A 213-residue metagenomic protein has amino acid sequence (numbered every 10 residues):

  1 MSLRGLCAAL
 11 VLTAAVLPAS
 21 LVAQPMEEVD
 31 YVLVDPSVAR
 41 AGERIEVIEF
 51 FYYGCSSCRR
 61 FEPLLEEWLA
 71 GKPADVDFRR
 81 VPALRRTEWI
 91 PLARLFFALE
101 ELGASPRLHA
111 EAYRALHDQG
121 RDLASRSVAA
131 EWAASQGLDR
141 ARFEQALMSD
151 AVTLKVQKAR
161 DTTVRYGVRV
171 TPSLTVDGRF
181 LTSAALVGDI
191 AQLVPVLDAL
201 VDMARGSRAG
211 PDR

Functional and structural regions predicted by a protein language model:
S2-T87, R160, R165, V170 (+1 more regions): Extracytoplasmic thiol/disulfide redox context detector
Y52, S135-R213: C-terminal cap of thioredoxin/glutaredoxin-like
G54-S57, L84-E88, R114-Q119, A151-V152 (+1 more regions): Solvent-exposed loop/turn segments at secondary-structure junctions within structured extracellular/periplasmic domains
R59-E62, W89-A93, V187-I190: Conserved strand-to-helix beginnings and helix N-cap segments that scaffold or border functional pockets
E62-E66, L92-F96, H109, R126 (+5 more regions): Extracytoplasmic/secreted envelope proteins and their assembly/folding machinery, especially bacterial periplasmic
G71-L102, P106-A133: Structural microenvironment flanking redox-active thiols in thiol-disulfide oxidoreductases
